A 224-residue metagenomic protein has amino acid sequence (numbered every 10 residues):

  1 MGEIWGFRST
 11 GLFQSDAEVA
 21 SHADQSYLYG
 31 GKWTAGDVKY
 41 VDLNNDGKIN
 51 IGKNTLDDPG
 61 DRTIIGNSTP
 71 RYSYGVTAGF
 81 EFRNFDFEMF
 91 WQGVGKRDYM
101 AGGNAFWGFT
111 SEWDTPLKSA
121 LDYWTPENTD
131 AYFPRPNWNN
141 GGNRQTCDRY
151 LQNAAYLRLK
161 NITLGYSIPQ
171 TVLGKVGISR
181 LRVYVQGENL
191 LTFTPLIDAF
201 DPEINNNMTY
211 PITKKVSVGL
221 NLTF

Functional and structural regions predicted by a protein language model:
M1-N67, G108: Conserved small-residue
M1-W5, S9-D16, S21, S26 (+1 more regions): Extracytoplasmic gating/loop element in the C-terminal half of outer-membrane beta-barrel translocons and assembly
Y72, R83-F85, A155, G177-L181 (+1 more regions): Outer-envelope beta-barrel architecture signal
E81, Q92-V94, Q186-L190, T223: Outer-membrane beta-barrel pore domains and translocons
N84-F87, T171-V172: Repeated loop/turn-to-beta-strand initiation elements of outer-membrane beta-barrel proteins
M89, V183-V185, L220: Membrane-embedded beta-strand positions of outer-membrane beta-barrel proteins
Y166, I212-F224: Outer-membrane beta-barrel "beta-signal"
